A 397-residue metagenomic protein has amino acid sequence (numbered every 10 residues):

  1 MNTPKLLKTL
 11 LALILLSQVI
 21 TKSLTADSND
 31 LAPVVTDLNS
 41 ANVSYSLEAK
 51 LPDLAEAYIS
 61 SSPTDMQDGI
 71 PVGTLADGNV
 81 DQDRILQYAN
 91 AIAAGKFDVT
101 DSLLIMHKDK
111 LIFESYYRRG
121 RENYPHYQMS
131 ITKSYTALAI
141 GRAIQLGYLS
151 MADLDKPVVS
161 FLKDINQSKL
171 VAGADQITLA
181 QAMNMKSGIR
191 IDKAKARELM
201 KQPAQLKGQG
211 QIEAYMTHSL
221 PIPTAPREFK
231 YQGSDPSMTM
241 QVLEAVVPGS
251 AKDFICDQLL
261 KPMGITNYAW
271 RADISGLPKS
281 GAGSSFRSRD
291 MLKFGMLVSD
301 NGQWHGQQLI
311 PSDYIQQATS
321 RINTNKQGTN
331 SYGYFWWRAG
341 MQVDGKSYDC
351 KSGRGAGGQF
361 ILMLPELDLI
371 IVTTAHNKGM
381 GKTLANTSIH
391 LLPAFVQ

Functional and structural regions predicted by a protein language model:
L10-Q18: Bacterial N-terminal signal peptides
S17-R121, L146-S150, A394-Q397: N-terminal leader/targeting segments and the immediately adjacent pre-domain N-terminus
D27-N39, G353-Q397: Structured C-terminal helix/loop/strand segments within mature extracytoplasmic catalytic/sensor domains
D109, Y127-L154, A182, T239-L243 (+1 more regions): Active-site SXXK
K110-S115, P157-V159, K195-A225, G249-Y268: Short, charged, amphipathic alpha-helices and their helix-cap/turn boundaries
L146-I189, A245-A282, F286: Active-site helix/loop module of the DD-peptidase/beta-lactamase fold, centered on the serine-lysine SxxK catalytic
D235-V242, A282-W304, Q359-A375: Active-site-proximal alpha-helical segments within enzyme catalytic domains
I265-Y268, Q316-I370: Active-site Gly/Thr loop motif
